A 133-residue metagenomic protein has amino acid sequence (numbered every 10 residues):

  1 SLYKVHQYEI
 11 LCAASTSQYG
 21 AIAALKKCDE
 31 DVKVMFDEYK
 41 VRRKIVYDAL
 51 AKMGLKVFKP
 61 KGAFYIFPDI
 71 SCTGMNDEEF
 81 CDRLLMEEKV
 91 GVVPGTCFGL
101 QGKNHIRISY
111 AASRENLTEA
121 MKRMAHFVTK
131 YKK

Functional and structural regions predicted by a protein language model:
S1-K133: PLP-dependent class I/II
